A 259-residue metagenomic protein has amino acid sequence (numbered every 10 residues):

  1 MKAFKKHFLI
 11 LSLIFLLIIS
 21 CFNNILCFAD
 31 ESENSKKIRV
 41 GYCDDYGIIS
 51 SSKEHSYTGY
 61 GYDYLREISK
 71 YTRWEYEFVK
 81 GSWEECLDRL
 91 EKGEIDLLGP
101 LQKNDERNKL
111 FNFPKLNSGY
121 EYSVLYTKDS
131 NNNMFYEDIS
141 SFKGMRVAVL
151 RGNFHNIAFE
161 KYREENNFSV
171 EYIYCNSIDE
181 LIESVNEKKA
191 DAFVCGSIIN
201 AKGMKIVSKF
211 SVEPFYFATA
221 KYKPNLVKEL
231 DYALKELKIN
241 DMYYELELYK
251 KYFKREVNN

Functional and structural regions predicted by a protein language model:
K2-S12: Bacterial N-terminal signal peptides that target proteins for export
L13-C21: Hydrophobic core
C21-E31: Sec-dependent signal peptide cleavage junction
A29-K109, V149, E165-N167, E171-C175 (+2 more regions): Extracytoplasmic small-molecule ligand-binding "clamshell" domains of the periplasmic binding protein/Venus flytrap
I38-D45, N112-E137, Y216-K221: Hydrophobic/proline-rich hinge and linker segments of small-molecule sensing/allosteric domains, predominantly
C43-Y46, W83-E84, Q102-D105, K128-N131 (+4 more regions): Solvent-exposed coil/turn segments that connect beta secondary-structure elements in extracytoplasmic/periplasmic
G59-Y71, D129-H155, V212-V257: Extended ligand-binding regions for polar small-molecule ligands
E85-E91, G99-L110, A158-K161, D179-V212: A ligand-binding cleft/hinge motif common to bilobed small-molecule-binding domains
